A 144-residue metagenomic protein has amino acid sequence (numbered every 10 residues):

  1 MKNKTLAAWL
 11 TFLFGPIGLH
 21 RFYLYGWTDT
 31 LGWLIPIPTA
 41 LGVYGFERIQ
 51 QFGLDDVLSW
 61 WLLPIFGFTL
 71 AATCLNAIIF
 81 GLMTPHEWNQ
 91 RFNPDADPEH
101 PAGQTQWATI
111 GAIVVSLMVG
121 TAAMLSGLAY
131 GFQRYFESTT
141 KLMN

Functional and structural regions predicted by a protein language model:
M1-A8, W33-N144: Transmembrane helix recognition focused on a "late"/terminal membrane span
M1-K2, L13-G32: Membrane interfacial helix-start motif at the N-side
